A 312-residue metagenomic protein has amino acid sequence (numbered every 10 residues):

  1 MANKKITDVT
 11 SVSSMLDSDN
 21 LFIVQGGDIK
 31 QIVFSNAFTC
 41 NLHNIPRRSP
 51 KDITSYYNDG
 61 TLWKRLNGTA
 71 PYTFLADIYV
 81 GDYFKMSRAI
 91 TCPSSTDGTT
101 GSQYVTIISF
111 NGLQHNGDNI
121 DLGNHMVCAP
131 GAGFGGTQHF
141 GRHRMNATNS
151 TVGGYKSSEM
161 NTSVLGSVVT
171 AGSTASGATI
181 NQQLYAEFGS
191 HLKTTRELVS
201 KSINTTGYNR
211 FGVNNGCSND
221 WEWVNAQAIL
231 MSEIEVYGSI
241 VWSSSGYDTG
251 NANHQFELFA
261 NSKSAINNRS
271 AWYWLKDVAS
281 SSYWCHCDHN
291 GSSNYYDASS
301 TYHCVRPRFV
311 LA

Functional and structural regions predicted by a protein language model:
M1-K4, K30, N36, A312: Viral virion structural and adsorption modules
M1-S18: Short, intrinsically disordered N-terminal pre-domain segments
L16-N20, H303-C304: Short, surface-exposed beta-edge/turn micro-motifs
I23-T39: Short, surface-exposed terminal/edge motifs of secreted or surface/virion proteins that either
N41-A312: Collagenous Gly-X-Y triple-helix signature in extracellular proteins
